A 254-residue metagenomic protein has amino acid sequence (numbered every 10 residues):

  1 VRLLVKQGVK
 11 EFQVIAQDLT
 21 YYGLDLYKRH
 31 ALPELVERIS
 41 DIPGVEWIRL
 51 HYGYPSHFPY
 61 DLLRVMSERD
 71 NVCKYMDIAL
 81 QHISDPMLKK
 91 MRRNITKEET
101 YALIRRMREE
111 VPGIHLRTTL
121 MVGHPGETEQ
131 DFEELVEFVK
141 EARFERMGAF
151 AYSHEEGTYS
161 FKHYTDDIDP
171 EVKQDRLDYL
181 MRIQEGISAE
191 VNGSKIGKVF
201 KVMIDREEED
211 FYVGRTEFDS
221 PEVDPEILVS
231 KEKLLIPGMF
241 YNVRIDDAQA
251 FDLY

Functional and structural regions predicted by a protein language model:
L3, A102, E134-E141, V172-I183 (+1 more regions): A non-catalytic, amphipathic alpha-helix used as a structural packing/dimerization or gating element in enzyme scaffolds
K6-F132, K140-E141: Conserved SAM/AdoMet-binding glycine-rich loop
K10, E46, E145, F150 (+1 more regions): Short acidic/polar active-site loop segments enriched in Thr and Asp
Q17-L19, Y152, E232: Short, ordered loop/turn segments at secondary-structure junctions
G23-V45, K90-N94, H154-G186: Radical SAM enzyme [4Fe-4S]-AdoMet core and its adjacent flexible, acidic and glycine-rich loops/tails across
I78, T119, V139, M147 (+3 more regions): Hydrophobic, well-ordered secondary-structure elements that form the walls of internal hydrophobic environments
G148-S153, F218: Glycine-rich phosphate-binding active-site loops on the catalytic face of alpha/beta enzymes
K162-Y254: Terminal RNA-binding accessory module
